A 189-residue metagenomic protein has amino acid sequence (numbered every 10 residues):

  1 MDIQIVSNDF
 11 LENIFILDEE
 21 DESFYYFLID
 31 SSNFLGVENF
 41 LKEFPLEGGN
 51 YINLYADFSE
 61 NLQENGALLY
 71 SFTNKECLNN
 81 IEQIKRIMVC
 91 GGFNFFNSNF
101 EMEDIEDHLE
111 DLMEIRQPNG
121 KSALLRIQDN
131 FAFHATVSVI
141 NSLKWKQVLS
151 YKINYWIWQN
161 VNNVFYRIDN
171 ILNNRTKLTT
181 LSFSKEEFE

Functional and structural regions predicted by a protein language model:
M1-R126, N130-E189: Terminal low-complexity "docking" segments
